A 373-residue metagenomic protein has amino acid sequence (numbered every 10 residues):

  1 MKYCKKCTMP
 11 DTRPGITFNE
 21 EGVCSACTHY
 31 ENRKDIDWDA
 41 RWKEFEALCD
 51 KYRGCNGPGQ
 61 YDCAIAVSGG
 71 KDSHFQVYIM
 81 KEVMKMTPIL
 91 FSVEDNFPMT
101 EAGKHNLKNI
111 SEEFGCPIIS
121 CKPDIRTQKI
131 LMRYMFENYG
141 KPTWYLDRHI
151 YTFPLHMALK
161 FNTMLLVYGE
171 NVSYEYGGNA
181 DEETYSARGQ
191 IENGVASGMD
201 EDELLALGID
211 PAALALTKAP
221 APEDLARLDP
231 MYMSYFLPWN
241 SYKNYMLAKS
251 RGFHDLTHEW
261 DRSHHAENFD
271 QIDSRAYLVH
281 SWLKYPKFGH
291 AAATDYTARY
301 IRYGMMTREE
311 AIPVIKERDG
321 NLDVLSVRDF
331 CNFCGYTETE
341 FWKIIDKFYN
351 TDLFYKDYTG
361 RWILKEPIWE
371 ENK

Functional and structural regions predicted by a protein language model:
M1-C63, I79-K373: Nucleotide-activated chemistry modules centered on ATP-dependent adenylation/adenylyltransferase
C63-D72: Short, glycine-rich nucleotide/cofactor-binding loops
F75-Q76: Hydrophobic positions on the alpha1 helix immediately C-terminal to the Walker A/P-loop
